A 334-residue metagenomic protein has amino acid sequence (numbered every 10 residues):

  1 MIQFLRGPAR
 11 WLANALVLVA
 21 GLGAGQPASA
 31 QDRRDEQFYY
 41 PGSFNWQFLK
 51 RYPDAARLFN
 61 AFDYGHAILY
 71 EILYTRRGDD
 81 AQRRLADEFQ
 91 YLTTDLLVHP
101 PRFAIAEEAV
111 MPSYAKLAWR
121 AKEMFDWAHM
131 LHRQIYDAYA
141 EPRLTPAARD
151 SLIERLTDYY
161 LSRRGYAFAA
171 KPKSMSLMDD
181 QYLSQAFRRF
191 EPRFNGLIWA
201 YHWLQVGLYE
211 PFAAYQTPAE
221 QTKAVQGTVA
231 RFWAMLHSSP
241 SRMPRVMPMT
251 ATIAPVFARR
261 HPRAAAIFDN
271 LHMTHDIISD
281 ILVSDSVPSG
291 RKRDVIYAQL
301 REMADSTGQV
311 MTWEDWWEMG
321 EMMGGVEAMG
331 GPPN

Functional and structural regions predicted by a protein language model:
I2-N14: Bacterial N-terminal signal peptides that target proteins for export
N14-L16, L69: Low-complexity, intrinsically disordered short peptide segments enriched in small/polar/basic residues
V17-L18, A28: Cleavable N-terminal signal peptides
Q31-N334: Polar/charged low-complexity regulatory segments
